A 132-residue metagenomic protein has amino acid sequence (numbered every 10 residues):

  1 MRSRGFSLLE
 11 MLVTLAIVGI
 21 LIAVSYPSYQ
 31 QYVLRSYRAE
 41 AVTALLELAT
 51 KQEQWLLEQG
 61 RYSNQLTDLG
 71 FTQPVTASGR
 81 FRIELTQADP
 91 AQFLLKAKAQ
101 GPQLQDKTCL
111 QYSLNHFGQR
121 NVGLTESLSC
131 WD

Functional and structural regions predicted by a protein language model:
M1-P27: N-terminal single-pass transmembrane signal-anchor helix
R2, A16, I22, R38-A41 (+2 more regions): Hydrophobic alpha-helical segments
R4, L8, G19, R38 (+3 more regions): Short, solvent-exposed coil/turn segments
G5-L9, V42-L45, S63-L66, R82: Generic N-terminal initiation segments characterized by hydrophobic and/or small/turn-forming residues
L34-R61: Membrane-proximal N-terminal amphipathic helix
L57-D132: Periplasmic/extracellular, small/polar-rich flexible segments of pilin-like filament-forming proteins
